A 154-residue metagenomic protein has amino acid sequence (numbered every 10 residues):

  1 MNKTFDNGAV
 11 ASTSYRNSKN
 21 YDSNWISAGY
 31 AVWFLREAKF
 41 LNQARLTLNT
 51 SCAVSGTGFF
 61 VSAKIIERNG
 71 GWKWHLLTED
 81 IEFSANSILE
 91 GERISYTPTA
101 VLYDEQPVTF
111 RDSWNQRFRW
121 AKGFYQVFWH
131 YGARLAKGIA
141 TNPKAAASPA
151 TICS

Functional and structural regions predicted by a protein language model:
N2-L76, W114, F118, Y125-W129: Long helical/loop segments within the catalytic core of UDP-sugar-dependent glycosyltransferases, especially the large
Y15, D80, P98: Nucleotide-sugar donor-binding loop of glycosyltransferases
Y21, D104-E105: Generic structural signal for helix capping and beta-alpha/helix-loop junctions
L48-N49, V108-S154: Basic/Trp-rich segment in TM-proximal cytosolic loops or flexible interdomain/linker regions
N49, H75, S84-L102: Catalytic donor-sugar/metal-binding loop of nucleotide-sugar-dependent glycosyltransferases
T57, E90-E92, R111: Structural beta-strand/beta-sheet cores of well-ordered domains, especially the beta-sheet scaffolds that support
A63-K64, I81, A100: Structural detector for helix-capping/boundary residues
F83-S84, S113: Short, hydrophobic alpha-helical packing/hinge segments within bilobed ligand-binding/sensory domains
